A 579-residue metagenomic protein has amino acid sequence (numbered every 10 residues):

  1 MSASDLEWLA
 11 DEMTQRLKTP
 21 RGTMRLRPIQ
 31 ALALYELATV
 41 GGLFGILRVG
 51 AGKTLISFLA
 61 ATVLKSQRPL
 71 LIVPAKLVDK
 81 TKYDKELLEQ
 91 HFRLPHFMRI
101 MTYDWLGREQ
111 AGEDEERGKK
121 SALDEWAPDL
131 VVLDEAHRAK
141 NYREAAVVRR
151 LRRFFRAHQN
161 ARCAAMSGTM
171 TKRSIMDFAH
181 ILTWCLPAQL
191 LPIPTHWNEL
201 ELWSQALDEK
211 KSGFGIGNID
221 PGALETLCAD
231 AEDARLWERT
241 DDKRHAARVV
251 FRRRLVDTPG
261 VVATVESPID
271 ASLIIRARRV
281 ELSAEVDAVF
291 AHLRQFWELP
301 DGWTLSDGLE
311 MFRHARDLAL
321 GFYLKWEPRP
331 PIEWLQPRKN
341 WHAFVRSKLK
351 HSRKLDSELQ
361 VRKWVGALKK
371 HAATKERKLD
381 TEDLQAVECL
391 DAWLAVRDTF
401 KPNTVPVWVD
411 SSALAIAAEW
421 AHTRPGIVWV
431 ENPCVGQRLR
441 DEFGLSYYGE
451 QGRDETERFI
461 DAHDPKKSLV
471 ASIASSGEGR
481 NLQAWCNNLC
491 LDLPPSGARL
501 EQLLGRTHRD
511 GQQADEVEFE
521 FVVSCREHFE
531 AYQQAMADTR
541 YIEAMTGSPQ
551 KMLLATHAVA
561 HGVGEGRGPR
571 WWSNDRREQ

Functional and structural regions predicted by a protein language model:
S2-F44: Conserved pre-motif I regulatory segment
A3-L9, M24, A38-T39, I56 (+5 more regions): Conserved Helicase C-terminal RecA-like lobe
Y35-G41, K53-Q67, C185: Walker A/P-loop NTP-binding motif
L47, G52-T54, R108-Q110, K119-S121 (+6 more regions): SF2 helicase motor core recognition
T54-L59, K65-L88, S174-D177, E431-C434: Conserved Walker A/P-loop ATP-binding site and its immediately adjacent core in helicase/helicase-like ATPase domains
K76-M98, C185-A188: Conserved helix-turn-beta segment of the N-terminal RecA-like "Helicase ATP-binding" lobe in SF1/SF2 helicases
I100-G107, G118-A127, K140-G168, R173 (+3 more regions): Inter-lobe coupling linker of SF2 helicases/translocases
P495-L504, H508-Q579: A conserved SF2-helicase RecA2
